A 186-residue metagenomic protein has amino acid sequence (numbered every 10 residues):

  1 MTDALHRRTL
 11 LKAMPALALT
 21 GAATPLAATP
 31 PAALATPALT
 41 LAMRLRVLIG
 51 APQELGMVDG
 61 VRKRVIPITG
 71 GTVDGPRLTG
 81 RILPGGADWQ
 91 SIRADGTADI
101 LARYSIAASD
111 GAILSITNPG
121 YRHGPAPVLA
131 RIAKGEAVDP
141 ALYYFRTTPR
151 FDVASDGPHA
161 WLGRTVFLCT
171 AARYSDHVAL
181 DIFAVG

Functional and structural regions predicted by a protein language model:
T2-A18: N-terminal secretory signal peptides and thylakoid transit peptides that target proteins across membranes
T29-G186: Beta-strand-enriched cores of mature, soluble protein domains
